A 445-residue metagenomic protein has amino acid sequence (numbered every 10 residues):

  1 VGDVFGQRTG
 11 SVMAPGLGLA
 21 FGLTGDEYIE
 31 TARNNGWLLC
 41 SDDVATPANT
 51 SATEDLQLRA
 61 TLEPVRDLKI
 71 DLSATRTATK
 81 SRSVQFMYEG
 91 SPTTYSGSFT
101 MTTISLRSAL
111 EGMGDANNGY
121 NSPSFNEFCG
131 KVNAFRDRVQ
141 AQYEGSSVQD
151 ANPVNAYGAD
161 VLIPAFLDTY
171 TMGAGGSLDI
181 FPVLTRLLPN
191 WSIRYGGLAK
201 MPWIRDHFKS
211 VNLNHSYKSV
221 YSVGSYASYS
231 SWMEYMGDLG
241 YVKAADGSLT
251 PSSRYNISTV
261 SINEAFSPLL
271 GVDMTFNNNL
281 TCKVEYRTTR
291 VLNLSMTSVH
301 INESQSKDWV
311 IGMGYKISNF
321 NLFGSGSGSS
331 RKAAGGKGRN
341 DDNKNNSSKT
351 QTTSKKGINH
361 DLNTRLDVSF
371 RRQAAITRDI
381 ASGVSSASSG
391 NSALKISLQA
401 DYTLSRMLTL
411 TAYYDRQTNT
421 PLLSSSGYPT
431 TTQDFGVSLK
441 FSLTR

Functional and structural regions predicted by a protein language model:
V1-R445: Exposed, low-structure sequence patches enriched in small/polar residues
